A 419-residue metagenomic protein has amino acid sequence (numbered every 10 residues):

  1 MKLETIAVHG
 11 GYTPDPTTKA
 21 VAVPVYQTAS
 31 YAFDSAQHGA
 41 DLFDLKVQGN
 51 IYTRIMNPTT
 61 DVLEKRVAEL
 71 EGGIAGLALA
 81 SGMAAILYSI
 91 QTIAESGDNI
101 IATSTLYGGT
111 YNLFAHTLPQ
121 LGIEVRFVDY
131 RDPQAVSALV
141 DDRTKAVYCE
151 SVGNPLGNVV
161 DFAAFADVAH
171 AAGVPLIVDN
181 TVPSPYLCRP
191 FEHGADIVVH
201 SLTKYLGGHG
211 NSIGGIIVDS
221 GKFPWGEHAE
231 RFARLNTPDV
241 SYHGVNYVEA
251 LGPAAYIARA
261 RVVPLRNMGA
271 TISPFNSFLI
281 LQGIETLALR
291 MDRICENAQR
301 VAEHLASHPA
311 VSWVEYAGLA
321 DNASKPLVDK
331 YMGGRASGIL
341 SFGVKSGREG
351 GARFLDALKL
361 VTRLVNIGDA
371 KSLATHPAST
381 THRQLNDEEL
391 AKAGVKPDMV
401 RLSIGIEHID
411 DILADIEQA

Functional and structural regions predicted by a protein language model:
M1, I74, A115, E124 (+4 more regions): PLP-dependent enzyme catalytic core of the Aspartate aminotransferase-like
M1-N57, K65-R66: N-terminal "arm"/small-domain region of PLP-dependent enzymes with the aminotransferase-like
A7-P16, L77-H308: Conserved PLP-enzyme active-site core in the AAT-like
Y12-P14, Q27-F33, K204, G221-K222 (+7 more regions): Glycine-rich beta-alpha junction loops
S35-L87, G109-T117: Conserved N-terminal alpha-helix of the aminotransferase class I/II PLP-enzyme fold
G72, R143, A310-W313, L360 (+1 more regions): Glycine-centered tight turns that cap/initiate beta-strands
M268-T271, F275-S277, Q282, T286 (+2 more regions): Conserved small-domain helix->loop->beta segment predominantly found in fold-type I
